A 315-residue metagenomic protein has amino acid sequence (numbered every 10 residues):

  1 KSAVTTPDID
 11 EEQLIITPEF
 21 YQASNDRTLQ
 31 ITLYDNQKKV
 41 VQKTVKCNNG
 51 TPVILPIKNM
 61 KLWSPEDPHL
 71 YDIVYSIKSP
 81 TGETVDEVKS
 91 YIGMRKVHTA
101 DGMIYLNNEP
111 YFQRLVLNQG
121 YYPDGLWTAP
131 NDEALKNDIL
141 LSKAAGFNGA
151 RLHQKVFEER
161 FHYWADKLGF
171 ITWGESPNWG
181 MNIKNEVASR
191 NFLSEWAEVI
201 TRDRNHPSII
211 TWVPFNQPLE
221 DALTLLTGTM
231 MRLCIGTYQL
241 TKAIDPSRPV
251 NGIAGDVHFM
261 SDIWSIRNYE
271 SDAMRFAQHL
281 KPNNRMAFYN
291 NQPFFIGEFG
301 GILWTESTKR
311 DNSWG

Functional and structural regions predicted by a protein language model:
K1-Q154, E158-E159, W164, L168-G169 (+3 more regions): Secreted/periplasmic carbohydrate-active enzymes, especially glycoside hydrolases
N137-A144, G149-G315: Substrate-binding/catalytic cleft of secreted carbohydrate-active enzymes, primarily glycoside hydrolases
